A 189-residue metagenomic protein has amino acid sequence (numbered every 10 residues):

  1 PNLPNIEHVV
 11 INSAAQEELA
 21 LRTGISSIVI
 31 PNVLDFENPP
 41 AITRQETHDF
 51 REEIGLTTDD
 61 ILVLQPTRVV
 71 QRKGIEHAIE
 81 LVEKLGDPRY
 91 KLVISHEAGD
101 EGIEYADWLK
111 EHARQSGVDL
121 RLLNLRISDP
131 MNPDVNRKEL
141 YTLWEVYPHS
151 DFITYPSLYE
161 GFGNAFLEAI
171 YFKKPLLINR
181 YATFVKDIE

Functional and structural regions predicted by a protein language model:
N2-A41, Q45: A short, active-site helix/loop in glycosyltransferases that binds the activated sugar's phosphate group
P40-L56, W108: A short helix/loop element that forms part of the nucleotide-sugar donor recognition site in Leloir-type
T57-K73, I79-V82, V93: Conserved donor-binding/catalytic core segment of Leloir-type glycosyltransferases
I103-E145: Nucleotide-activated donor-binding/catalytic signature segment of Leloir-type glycosyltransferases, i.e., the conserved
L143, G163-F166, F184: Short glycine/serine-rich donor-binding loops of glycosyltransferases
Y155, P175-N179: Short hydrophobic beta-strand element within catalytic cores of glycosyltransferases and related nucleotide-activated
L158: Aromatic "clamp/platform" in nucleotide-sugar-dependent glycosyltransferases that forms part of the donor/acceptor
Y181-E189: Short acidic/histidine- and often glycine-rich active-site loop of Leloir-type glycosyltransferases that engages
